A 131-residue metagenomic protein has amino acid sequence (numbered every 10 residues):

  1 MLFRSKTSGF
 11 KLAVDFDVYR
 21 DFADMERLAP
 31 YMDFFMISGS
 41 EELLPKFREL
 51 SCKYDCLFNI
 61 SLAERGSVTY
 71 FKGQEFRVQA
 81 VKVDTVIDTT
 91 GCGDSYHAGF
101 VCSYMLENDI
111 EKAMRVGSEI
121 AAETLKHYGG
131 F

Functional and structural regions predicted by a protein language model:
K6-R77: Conserved phosphate/ATP/ADP-binding segment of small-molecule kinases
F47-F131: Conserved phosphate-binding/catalytic region of the ribokinase-like
